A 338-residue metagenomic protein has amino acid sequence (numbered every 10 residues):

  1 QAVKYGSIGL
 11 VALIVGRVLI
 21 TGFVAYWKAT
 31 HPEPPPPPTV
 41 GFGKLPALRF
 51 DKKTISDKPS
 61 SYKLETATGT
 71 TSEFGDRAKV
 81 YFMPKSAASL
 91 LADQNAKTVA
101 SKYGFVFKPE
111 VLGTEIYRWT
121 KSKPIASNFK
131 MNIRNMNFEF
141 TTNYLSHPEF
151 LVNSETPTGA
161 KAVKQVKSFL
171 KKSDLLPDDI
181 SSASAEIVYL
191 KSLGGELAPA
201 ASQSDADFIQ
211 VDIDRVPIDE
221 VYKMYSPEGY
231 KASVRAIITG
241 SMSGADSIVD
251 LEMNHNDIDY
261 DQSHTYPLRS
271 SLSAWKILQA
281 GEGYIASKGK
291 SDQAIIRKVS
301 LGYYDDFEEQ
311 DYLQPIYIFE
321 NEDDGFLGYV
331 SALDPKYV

Functional and structural regions predicted by a protein language model:
Q1-Q203, Q210-S226: Preferential activation on post-signal-peptide N-terminal prodomains/segments of secreted or lumenal proteins
A12-V15, L19, F140, V166 (+7 more regions): Generic structural hydrophobic/aromatic packing signal, biased to beta-strands
N128-N143, Y222-N254, I318, G325-V338: A short, surface-exposed beta-strand/turn
P148-E149, D257-Y260, Y337-V338: A short local loop/turn or secondary-structure capping micro-motif enriched for an aromatic residue
S182-A183, D214, M224-Q314: Charged, low-complexity helical/coil segments in non-catalytic cytosolic or luminal regions
F208, P315-I316: Short, surface-exposed beta-edge/turn micro-motifs
R215-P217, E320-D324: Short, flexible beta-strand-to-coil junctions
D306, D324-G325: Short Gly/Pro-enriched loop/turn and capping motifs at secondary-structure junctions
